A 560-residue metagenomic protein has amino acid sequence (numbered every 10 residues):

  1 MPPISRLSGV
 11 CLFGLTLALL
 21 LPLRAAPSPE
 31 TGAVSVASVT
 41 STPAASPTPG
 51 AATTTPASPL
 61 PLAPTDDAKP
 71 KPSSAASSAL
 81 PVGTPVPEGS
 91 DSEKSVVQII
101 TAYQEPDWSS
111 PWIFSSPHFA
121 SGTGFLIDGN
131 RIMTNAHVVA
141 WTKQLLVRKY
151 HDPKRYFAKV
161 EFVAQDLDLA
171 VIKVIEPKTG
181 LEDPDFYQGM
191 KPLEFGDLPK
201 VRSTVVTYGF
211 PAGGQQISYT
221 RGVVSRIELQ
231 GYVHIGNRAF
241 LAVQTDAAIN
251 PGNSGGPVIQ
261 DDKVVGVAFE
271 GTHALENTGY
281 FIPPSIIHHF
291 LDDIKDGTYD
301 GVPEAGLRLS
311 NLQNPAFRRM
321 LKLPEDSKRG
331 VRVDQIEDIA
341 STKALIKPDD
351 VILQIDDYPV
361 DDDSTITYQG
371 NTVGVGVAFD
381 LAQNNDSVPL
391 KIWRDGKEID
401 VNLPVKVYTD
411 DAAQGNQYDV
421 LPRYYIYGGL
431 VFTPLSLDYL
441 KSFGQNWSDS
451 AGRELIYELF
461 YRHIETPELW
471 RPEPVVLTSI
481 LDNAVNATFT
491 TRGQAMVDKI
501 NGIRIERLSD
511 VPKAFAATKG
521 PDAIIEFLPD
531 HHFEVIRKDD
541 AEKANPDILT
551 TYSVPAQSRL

Functional and structural regions predicted by a protein language model:
V10-P22: Bacterial N-terminal signal peptides
A26-S77, F125, A136, K159 (+3 more regions): C-terminal recognition in membrane/secretory proteostasis and scaffolding
P59-F119: Protease-domain processing segments flanking chymotrypsin-fold serine proteases, especially trypsin-like
L80-P87, P106-G129, N135, K154-F157 (+5 more regions): A conserved glycine-rich beta-strand in the N-terminal activation segment of trypsin-fold
S95-T101, D107-S115, I175-P192, I217-E276 (+3 more regions): Active-site region of chymotrypsin-like
V96-Q98, R131-N135, L198-P211, T245-A274 (+4 more regions): Active-site-proximal beta-strands of protease catalytic cores
Q104, F119, V163-D168, S225-V233 (+3 more regions): Short, conserved beta-turn/loop elements at beta-strand boundaries and strand-helix junctions
E105, D128-I217, P251, I399-D400: Conserved active-site neighborhood of the chymotrypsin/trypsin-like protease fold
